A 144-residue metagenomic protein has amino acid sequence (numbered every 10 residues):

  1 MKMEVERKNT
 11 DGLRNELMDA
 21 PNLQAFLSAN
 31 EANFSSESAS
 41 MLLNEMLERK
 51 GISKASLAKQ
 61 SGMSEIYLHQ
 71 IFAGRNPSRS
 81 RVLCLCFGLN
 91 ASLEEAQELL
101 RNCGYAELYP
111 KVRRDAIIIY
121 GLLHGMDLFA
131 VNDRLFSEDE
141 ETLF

Functional and structural regions predicted by a protein language model:
K2-R14, Q97-G125: Short, charged recognition helix plus adjacent turn of helix-turn-helix-like nucleic-acid-binding domains
D19-S53, V131-L143: A short, Lys/Arg-rich alpha-helix, primarily the initiator
L47, A58, C86: The alpha-helix within a helix-turn-helix
A55, I66, E94: Key DNA-contact positions within bacterial/archaeal DNA-binding proteins
A58-P77, N102-G104: Recognition helix of helix-turn-helix/homeodomain-like DNA-binding domains that insert into the DNA major groove
G74-F87: Short, basic-rich loop-to-helix N-cap that marks the start of a DNA-contacting helix
G88-L89, R113-T142: Long, compositionally biased
